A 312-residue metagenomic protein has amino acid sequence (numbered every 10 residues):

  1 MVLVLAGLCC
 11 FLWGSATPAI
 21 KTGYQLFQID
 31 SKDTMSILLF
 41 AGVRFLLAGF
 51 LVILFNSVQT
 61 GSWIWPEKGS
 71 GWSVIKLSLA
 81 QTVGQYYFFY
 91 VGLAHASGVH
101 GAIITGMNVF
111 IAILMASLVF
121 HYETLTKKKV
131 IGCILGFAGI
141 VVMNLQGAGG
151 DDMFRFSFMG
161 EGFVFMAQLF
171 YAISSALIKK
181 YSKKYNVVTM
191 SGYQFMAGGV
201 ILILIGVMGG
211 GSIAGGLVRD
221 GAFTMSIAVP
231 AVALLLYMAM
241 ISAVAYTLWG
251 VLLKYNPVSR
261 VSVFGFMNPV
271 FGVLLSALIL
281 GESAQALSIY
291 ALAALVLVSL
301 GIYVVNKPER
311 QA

Functional and structural regions predicted by a protein language model:
M1-G42, M153-K183, L204, L235 (+1 more regions): Glycine-/small-residue-enriched transmembrane alpha-helix faces in small-molecule transporters and effluxers
M1-L3, D33-M35, P66-W72, L145-F170 (+2 more regions): Juxtamembrane helix-entry segments on the extracytoplasmic side of multipass membrane proteins
G7, G69-I75, L125-F137, N186-Y193: Cytoplasmic-side transmembrane-helix entry/capping segments in multi-pass membrane proteins
L12-K32, L47, Y86-A96, I104 (+5 more regions): Juxtamembrane C-cap of transmembrane helices in multi-pass membrane transport proteins
D30-V83, I111-M115, F170-S174, G192-I213 (+2 more regions): Transmembrane alpha-helices of multi-pass small-molecule transport proteins
L39-A41, L46, F89-K127, A167 (+1 more regions): Specific alpha-helical transmembrane segments that line the substrate/conduction pathway and gating interfaces
A41, F45, Y122-E123, L145-Q146 (+3 more regions): C-terminal-most transmembrane helix of multi-pass membrane proteins
S57-T105, V142, M238-N256: Specific transmembrane alpha-helical segments of multi-pass solute transporters/efflux pumps, especially DMT/EamA
